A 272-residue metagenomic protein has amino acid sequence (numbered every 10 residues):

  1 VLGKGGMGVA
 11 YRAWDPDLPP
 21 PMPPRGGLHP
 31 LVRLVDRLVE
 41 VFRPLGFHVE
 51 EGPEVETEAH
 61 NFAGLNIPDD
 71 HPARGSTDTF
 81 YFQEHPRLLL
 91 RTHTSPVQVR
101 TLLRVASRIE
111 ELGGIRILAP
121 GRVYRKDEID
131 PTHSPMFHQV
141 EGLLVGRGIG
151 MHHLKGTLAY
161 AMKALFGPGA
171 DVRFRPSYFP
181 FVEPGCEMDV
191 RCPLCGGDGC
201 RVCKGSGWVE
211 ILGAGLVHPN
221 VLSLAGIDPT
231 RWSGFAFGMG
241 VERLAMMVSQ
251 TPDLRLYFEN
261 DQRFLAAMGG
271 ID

Functional and structural regions predicted by a protein language model:
V1-D15, P21: Conserved ATP-binding/catalytic core of the eukaryotic-like protein kinase fold, especially serine/threonine kinases
P16-D272: TRNA-recognition modules of translation machinery and tRNA-sensing kinases, especially anticodon-binding
